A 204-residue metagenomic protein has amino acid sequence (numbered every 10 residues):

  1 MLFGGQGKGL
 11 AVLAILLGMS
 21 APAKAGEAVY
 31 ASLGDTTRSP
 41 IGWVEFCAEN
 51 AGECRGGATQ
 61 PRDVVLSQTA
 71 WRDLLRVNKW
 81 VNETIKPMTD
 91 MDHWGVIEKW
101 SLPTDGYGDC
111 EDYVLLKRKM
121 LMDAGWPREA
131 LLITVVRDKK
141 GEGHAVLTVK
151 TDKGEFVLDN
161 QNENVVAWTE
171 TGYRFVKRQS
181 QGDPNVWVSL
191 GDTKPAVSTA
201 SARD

Functional and structural regions predicted by a protein language model:
M1-L10: Bacterial N-terminal signal peptides that target proteins for export
L10-G18: Bacterial N-terminal signal peptides
S20-P22: N-terminal signal peptide c-region/cleavage motif recognized by signal peptidases
K24-D204: A structural boundary/capping signal
